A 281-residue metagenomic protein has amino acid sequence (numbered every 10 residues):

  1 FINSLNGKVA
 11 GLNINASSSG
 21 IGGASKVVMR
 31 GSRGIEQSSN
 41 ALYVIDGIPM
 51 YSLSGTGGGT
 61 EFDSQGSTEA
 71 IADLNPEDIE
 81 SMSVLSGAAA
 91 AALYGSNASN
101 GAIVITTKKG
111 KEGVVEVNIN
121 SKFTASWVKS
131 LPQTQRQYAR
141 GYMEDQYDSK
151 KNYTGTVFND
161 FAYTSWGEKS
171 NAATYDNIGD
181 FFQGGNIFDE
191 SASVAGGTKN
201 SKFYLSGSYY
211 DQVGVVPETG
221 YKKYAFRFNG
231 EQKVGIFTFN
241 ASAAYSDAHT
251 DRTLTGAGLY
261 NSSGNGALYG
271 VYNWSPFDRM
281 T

Functional and structural regions predicted by a protein language model:
I2, N6, I71, P76-I79: Extracytoplasmic/secreted envelope proteins and their assembly/folding machinery, especially bacterial periplasmic
L5, L12, G47, M82 (+1 more regions): Non-catalytic regulatory/gating segments with a bias toward low-complexity or hydrophobic composition
K8, G20-S25, I35-A41, M50-I71 (+4 more regions): Residues embedded in well-ordered regular secondary structure
N13-S17, A92: Active-site phosphate-binding and catalytic loops of NTP-dependent enzymes
L74-A90, S99, I187-A257: Surface-exposed extracellular loop regions of Gram-negative outer-membrane beta-barrel proteins
G95-N97, T107-K108: Periplasmic N-terminal soluble interaction domains immediately after the signal peptide in Gram-negative
A248-M280: Outer-membrane beta-barrel translocator/channel fold
